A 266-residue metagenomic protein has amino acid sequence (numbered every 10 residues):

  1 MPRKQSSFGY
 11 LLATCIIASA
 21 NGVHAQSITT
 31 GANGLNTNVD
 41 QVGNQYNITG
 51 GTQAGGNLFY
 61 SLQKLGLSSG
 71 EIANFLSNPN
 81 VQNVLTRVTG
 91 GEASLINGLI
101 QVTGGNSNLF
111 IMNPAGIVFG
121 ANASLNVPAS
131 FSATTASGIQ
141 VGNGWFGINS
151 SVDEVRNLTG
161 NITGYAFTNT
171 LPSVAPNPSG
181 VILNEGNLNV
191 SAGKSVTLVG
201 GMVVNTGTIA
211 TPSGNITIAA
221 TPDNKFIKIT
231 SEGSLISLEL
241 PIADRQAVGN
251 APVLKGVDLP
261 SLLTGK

Functional and structural regions predicted by a protein language model:
P2-K266: Extracellular and secretory-pathway beta-repeat/beta-biased strand scaffolds
